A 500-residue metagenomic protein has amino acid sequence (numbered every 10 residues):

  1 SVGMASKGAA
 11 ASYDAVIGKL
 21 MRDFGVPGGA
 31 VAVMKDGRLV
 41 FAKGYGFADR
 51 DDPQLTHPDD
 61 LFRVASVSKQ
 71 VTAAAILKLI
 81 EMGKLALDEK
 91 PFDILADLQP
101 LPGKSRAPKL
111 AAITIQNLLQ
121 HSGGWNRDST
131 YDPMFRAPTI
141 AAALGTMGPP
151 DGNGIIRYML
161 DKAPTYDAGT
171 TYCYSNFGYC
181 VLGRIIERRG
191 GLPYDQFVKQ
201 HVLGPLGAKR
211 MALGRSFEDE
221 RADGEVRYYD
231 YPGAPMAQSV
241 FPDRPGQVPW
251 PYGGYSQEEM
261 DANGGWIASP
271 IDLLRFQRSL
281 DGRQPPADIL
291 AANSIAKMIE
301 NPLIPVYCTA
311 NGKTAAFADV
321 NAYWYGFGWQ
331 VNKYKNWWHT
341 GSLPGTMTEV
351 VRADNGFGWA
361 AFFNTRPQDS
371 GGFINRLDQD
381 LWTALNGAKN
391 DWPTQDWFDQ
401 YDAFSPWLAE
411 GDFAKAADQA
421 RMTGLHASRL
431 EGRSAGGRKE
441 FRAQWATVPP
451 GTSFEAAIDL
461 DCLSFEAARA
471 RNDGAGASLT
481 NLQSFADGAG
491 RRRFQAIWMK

Functional and structural regions predicted by a protein language model:
S6-F62, K84, P100: Short, conserved catalytic-motif segment at the N-terminal edge
D14-G18, V31, G37, F62-P91 (+3 more regions): Active-site SXXK
F47-R50, Q257, R366-Q368, A435 (+1 more regions): A short acidic/small-residue loop/turn micro-motif
D49, G103-N336, S342: Short, surface-exposed loop or secondary-structure junction motifs that flank catalytic or metal-binding residues
L87-K104, G204-L206: Short, glycine/proline-biased beta-turn/loop segments that scaffold the active-site neighborhood
I299-A315, P367-Y401, L408: Short, gly/Ser/Thr-rich active-site loops of penicillin-recognizing serine hydrolases
M347-D369: Short, well-ordered beta-strand elements
Q395-K500: Terminus-proximal functional modules
